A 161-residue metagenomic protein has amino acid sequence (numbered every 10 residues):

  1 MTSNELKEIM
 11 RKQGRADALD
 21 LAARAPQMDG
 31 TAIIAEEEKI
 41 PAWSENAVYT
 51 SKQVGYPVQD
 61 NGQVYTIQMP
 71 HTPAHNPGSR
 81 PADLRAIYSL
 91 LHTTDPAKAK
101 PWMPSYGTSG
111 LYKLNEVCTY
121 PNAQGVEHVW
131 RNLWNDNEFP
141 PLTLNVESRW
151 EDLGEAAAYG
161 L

Functional and structural regions predicted by a protein language model:
T2-L161: Tryptophan-rich substrate-binding surfaces of secreted polymer-degrading and adhesive proteins
